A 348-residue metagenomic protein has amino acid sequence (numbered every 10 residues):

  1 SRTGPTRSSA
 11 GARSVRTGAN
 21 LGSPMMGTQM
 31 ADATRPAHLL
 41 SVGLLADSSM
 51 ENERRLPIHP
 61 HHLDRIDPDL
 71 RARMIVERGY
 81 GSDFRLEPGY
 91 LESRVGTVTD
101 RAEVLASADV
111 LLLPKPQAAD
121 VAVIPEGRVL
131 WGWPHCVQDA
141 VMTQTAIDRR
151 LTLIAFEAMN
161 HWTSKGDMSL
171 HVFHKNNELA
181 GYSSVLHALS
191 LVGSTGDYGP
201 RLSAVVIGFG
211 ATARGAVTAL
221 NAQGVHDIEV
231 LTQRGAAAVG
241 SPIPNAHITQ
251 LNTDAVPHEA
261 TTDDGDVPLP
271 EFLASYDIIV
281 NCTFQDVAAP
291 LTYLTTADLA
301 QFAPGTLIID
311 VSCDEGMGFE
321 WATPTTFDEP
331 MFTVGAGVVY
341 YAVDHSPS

Functional and structural regions predicted by a protein language model:
A46-D47, E51-G81, G193-I278: Glycine-rich phosphate/diphosphate-binding loop of Rossmann-like nucleotide-binding domains
A72, P125-R128, R149-L151, V225 (+2 more regions): A short helix->loop->beta-strand "cap" motif at the edges of active sites that frequently abuts
I75-G96: N-terminal beta-loop-helix "entrance" segment that forms/cooperates in small-molecule cofactor or anionic ligand
V95-S107, T262-L273: Short acidic low-complexity segments
A106-S183, L189: Phosphate/diphosphate ligand-binding glycine-rich loop within oxidoreductases
K115-P116, P134-H135, T283-V287, S312-C313 (+1 more regions): Short glycine-/small-residue-rich Rossmann-like dinucleotide-binding loops
E157-M159, T163-Y198, L307, S312-S348: Adenosine-phosphate binding glycine-rich loop
S241-V338: Rossmann-like adenosine-cofactor binding region
